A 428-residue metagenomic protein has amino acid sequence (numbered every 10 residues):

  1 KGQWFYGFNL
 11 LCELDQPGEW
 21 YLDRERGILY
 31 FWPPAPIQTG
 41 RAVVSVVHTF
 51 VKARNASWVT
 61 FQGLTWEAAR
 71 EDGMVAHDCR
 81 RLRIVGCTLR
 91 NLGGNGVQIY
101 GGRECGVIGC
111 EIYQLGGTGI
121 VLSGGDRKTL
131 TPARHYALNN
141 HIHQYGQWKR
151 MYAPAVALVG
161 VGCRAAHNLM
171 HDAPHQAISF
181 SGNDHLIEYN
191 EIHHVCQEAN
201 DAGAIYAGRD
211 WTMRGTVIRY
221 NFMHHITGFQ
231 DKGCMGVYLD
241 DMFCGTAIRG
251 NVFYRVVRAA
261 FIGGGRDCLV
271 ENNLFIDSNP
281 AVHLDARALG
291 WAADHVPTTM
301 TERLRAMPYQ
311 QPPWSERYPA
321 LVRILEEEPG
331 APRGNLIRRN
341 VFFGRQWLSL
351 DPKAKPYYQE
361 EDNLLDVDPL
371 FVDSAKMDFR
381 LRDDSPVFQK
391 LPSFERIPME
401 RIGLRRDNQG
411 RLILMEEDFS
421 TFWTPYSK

Functional and structural regions predicted by a protein language model:
K1-R83, T88-R90, G96-Q98, A293-Y318 (+3 more regions): Extracellular polysaccharide-degrading/modifying enzymes targeting complex plant/algal/animal polysaccharides
E71-A76, R90-Y100, C105, Y113-D378 (+3 more regions): Glycine- and acidic/polar-rich repeat regions and solenoidal domains
G109: An N-terminal RHG(E/S)-centered segment typical of histidine phosphatases
